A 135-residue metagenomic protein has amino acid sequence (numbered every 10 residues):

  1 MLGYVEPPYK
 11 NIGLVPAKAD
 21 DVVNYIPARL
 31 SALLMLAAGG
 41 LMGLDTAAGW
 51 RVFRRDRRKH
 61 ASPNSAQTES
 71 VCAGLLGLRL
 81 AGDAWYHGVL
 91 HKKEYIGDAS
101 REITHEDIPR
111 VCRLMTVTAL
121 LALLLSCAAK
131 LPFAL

Functional and structural regions predicted by a protein language model:
G3-L135: Hydrophobic alpha-helical transmembrane segments
